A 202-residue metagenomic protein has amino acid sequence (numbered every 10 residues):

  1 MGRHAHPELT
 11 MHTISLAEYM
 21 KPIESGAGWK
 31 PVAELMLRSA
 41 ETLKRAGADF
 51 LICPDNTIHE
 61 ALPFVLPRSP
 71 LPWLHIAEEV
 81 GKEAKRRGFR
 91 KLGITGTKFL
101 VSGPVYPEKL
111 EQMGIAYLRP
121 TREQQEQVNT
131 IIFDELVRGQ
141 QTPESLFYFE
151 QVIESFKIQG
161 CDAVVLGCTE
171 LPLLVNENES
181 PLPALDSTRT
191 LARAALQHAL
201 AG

Functional and structural regions predicted by a protein language model:
M1-G202: Non-catalytic structural scaffold of enzyme domains
